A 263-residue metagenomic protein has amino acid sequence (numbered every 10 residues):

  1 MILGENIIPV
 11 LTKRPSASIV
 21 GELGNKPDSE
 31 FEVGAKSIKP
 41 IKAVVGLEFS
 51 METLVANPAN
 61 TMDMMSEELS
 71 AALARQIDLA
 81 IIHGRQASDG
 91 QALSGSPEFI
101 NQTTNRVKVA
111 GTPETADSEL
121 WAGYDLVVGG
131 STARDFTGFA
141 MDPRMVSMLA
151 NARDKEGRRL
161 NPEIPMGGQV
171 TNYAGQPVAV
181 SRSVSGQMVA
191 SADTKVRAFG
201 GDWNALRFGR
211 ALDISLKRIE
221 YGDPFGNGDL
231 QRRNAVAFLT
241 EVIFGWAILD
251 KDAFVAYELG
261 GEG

Functional and structural regions predicted by a protein language model:
M1-V45, A253: Assembly/oligomerization interface modules of large self-assembling protein complexes
I2, A87, S94, E98-V236 (+1 more regions): Extended oligomerization regions of viral-like shell subunits
I7, G46-E48, I81, G138-A140 (+1 more regions): Structured core elements
P9-T12, S50, D142-R144, S181 (+2 more regions): Structured loops at beta-to-helix junctions and adjacent beta-edge loops in soluble globular domains
V10, S16-V20, A56-P58, M148-N151 (+1 more regions): Short helix/loop capping segments that flank catalytic or ligand/cofactor-binding pockets
S16, E22-N25, F225-G263: Protruding loop/beta-arch "assembly-hinge" segments enriched in small, turn-prone residues
E32-S37, K42-G130, A256-E258, G263: Alpha-helical scaffold segments that mediate packing/assembly in large oligomeric complexes
T61-M62, S66, N151-K155, L230 (+1 more regions): Composition- and surface-driven signal marking solvent-exposed, interaction-prone regions in large proteins
